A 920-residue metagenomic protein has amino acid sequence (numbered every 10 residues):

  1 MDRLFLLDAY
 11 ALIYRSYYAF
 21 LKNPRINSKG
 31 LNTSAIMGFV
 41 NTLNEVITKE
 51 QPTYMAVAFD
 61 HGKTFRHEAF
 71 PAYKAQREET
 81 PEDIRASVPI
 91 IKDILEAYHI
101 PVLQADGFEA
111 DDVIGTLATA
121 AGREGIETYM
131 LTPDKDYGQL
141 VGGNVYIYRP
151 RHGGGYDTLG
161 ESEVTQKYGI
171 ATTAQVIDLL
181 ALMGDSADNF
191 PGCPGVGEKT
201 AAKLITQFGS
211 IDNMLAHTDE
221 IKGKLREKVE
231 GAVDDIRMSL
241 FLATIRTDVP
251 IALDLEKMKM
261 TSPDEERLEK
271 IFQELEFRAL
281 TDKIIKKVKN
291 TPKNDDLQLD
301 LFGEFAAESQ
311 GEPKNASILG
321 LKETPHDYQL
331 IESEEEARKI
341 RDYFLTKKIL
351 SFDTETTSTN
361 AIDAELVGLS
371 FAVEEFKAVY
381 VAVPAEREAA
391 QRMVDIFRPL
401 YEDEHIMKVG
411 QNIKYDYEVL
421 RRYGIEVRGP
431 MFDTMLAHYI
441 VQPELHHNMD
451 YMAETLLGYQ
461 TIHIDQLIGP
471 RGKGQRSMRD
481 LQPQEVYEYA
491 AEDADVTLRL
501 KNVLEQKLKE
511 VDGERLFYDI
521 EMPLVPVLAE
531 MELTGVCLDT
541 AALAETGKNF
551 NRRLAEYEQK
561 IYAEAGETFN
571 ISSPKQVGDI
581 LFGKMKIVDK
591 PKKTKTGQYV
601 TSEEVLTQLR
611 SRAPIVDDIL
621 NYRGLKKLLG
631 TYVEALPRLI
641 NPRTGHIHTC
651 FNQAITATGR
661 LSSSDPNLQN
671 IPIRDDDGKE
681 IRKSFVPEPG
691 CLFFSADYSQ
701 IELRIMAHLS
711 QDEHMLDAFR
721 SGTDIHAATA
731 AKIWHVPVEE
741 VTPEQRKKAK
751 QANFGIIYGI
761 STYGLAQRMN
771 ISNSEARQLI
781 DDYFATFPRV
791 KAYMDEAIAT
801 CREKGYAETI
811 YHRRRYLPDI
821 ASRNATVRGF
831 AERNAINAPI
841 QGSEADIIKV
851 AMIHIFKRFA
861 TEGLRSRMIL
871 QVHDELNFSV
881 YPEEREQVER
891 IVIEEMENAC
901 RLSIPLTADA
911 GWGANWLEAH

Functional and structural regions predicted by a protein language model:
D2-L131, K135-S162, D235-M238, T244-A252 (+1 more regions): Noncatalytic, basic helical substrate-engagement surface that gates or grips nucleic-acid strands
L4-F5, R15-T53, P71-A72, Q76-D83 (+6 more regions): Conserved RNase H-like, two-metal-ion catalytic cores of nucleic-acid enzymes
L6-L7, M130-T132, L350-F352, M431-F432 (+2 more regions): Short hydrophobic beta-strand that contains or immediately precedes a catalytic carboxylate
A72-A86, Y137, G142-A171, R226-K228 (+4 more regions): Short alpha-helix plus adjacent loop in nuclease-associated cores
T173-A174, L179-F241, P292, K548-S572 (+3 more regions): Accessory alpha-helical DNA-binding modules that contact the DNA backbone or grooves
A232-P384, Q411, E444, M452 (+10 more regions): Conserved "right-hand" nucleotidyltransferase catalytic core of DNA-directed polymerases
R476-R479, P526, L533, N641-T644 (+6 more regions): Conserved catalytic core of nucleic-acid polymerases
R552, E556-Q559, A563-D617, A785-N837 (+1 more regions): C-terminal polymerase-core module
